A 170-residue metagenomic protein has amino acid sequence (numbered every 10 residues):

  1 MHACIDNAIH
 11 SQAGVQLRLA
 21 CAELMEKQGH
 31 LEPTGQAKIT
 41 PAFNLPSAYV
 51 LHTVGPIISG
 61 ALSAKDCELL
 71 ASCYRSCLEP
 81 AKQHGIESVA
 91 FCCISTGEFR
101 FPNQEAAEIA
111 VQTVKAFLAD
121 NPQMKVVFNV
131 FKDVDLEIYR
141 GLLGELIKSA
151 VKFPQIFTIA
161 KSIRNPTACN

Functional and structural regions predicted by a protein language model:
M1-N170: Macrodomain-like recognition of ADP-ribose-binding/processing modules
